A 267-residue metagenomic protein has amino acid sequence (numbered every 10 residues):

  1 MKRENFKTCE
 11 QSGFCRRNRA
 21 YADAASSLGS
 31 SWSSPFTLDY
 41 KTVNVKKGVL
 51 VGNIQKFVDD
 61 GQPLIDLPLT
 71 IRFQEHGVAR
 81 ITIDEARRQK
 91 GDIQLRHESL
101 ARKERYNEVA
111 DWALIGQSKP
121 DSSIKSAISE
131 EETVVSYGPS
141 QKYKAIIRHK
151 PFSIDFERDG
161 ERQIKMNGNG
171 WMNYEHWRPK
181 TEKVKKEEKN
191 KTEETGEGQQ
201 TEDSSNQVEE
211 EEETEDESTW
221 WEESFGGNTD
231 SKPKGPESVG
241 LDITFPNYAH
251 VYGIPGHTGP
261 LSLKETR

Functional and structural regions predicted by a protein language model:
M1-R267: N-terminal accessory segment at the very beginning of proteins
